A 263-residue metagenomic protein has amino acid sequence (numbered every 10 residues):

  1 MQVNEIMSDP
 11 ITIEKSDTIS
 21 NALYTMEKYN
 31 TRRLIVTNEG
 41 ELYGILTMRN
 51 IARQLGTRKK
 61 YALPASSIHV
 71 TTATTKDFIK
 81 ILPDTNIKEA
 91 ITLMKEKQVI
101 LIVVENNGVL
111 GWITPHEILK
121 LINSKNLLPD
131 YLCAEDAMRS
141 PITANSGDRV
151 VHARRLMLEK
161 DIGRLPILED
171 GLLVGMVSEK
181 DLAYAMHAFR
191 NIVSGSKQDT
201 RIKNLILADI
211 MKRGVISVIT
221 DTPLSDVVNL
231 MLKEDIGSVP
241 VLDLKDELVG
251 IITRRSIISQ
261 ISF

Functional and structural regions predicted by a protein language model:
M1-D9, T47-F78, I91, K95 (+6 more regions): Tandem CBS (Bateman) regulatory domains
M1-R49, R53: Hydrophobic, helix-prone linear segments
T12-N30, T37, I79-Q98, V104-E105 (+5 more regions): The conserved cystathionine-beta-synthase
M26, L34-R49, M94, I102-E117 (+4 more regions): A glycine-centered beta-loop-beta connector
